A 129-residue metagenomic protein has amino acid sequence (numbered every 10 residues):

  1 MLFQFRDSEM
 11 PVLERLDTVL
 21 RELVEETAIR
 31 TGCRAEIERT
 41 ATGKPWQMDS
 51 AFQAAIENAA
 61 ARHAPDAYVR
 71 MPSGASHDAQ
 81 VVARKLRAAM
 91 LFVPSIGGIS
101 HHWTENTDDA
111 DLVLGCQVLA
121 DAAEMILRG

Functional and structural regions predicted by a protein language model:
M1-R15, A41: Midchain, well-structured core segments that form catalytic/ion-binding scaffolds
R6, L23-T31, A59-H63, A88 (+1 more regions): Change "in soluble alpha/beta enzymes" to "in soluble alpha/beta proteins
V12-L16, Y68-R70, S100-H102: Extended hydrophobic-aromatic, low-complexity segments
V12-R15, M48-A51, T107-D111: Alpha-helix N-cap and loop-to-helix initiation/capping positions
V12-R34: Acidic-enriched catalytic cores of C-N bond-cleaving enzymes acting on peptides and small amides
D17-E22, V93-G129: His/Asp/Glu-rich mid-to-C-terminal helical/loop segments that flank catalytic regions of hydrolases
R34-E38, T42-P94: Active-site-adjacent substrate-binding region of metalloamidase/peptidase-like peptide-processing proteins
